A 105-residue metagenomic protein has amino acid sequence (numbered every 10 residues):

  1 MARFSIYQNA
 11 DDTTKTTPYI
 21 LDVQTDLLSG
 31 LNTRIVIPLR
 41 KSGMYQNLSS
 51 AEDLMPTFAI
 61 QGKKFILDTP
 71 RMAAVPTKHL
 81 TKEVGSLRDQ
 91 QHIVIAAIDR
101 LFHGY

Functional and structural regions predicted by a protein language model:
M1-R3, R100: Long hydrophobic alpha-helices with heptad-repeat/coiled-coil character
R3-I6, A10, T14-P56: Compact nucleic-acid interaction/catalytic patches
F58-Y105: C-terminal terminal-subdomain/extension
